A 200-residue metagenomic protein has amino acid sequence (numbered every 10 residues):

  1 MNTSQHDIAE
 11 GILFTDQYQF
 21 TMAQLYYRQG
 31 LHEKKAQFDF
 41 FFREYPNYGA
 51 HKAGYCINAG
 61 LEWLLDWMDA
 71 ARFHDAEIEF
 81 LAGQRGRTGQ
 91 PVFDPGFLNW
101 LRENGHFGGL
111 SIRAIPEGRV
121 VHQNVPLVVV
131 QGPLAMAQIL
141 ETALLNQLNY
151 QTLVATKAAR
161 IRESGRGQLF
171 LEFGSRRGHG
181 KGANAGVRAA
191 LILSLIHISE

Functional and structural regions predicted by a protein language model:
M1: Conduit-forming functional cores of very large proteins
S4-Q37, E44-P46, R85-T88, L101-G109 (+1 more regions): Buried, small/hydrophobic-residue-enriched core segments of structured protein domains
F40-T88: Low-complexity, highly charged intrinsically disordered N-terminal segments that act as targeting/localization
